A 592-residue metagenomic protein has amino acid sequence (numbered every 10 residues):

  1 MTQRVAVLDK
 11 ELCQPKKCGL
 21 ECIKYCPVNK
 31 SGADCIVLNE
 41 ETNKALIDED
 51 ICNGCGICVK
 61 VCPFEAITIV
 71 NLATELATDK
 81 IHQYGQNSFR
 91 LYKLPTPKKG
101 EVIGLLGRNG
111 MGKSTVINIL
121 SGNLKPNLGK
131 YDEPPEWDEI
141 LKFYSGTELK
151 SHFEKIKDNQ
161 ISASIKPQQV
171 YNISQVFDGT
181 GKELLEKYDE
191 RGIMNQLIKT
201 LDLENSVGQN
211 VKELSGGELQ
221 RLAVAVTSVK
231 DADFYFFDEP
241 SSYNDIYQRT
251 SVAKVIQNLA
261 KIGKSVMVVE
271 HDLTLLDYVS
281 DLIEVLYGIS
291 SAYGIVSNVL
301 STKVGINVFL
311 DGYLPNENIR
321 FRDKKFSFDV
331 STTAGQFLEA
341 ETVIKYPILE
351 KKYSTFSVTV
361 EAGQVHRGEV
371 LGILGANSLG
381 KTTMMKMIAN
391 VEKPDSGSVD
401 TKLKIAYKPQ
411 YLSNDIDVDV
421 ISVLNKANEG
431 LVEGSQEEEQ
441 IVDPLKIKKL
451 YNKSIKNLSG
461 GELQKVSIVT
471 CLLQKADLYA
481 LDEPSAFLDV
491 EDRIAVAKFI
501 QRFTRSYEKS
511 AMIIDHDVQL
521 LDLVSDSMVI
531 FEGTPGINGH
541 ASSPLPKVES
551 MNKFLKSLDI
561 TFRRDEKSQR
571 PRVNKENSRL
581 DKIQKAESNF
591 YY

Functional and structural regions predicted by a protein language model:
T2-K17, E21-K24, I36-L46, N53 (+8 more regions): Pre-NBD coupling/linker segments of ABC/ABC-like ATPases
K98-R108, S114-E190, D272-K303, V365-A376 (+2 more regions): ABC ATPase nucleotide-binding domain signature region
V116, V224, I468, V496: Hydrophobic anchor residue at the start of the ABC signature
D189-V207, S435-Y451: Conserved ABC ATPase "signature" region
N210-L214, E218, S454-L458: Conserved ABC ATPase signature
E239-P240, Y247, E483-P484, E491: Walker B catalytic motif
R249-I262, R493-Y507: Helical segment within the ABC ATPase nucleotide-binding domain
